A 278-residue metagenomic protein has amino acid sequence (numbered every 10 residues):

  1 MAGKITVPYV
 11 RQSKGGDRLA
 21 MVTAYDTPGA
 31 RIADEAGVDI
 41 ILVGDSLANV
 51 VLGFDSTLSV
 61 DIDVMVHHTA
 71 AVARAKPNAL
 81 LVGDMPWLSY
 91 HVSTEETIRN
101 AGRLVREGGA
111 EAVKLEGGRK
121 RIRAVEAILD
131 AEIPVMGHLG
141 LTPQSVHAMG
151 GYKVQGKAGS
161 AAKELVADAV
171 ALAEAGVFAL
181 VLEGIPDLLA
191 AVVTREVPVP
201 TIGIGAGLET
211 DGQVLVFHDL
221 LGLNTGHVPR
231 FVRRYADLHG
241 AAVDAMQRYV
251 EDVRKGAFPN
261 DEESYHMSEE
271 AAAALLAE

Functional and structural regions predicted by a protein language model:
A2-E269, A273-E278: Alpha/beta enzyme core
